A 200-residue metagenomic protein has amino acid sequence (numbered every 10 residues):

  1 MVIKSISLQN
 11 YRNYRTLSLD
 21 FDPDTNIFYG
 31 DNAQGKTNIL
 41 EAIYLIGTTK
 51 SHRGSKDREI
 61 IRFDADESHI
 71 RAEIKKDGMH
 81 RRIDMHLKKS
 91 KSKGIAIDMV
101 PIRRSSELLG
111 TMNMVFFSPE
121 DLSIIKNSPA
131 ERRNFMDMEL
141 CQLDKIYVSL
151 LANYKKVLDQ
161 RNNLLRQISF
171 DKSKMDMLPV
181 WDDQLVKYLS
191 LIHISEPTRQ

Functional and structural regions predicted by a protein language model:
M1-L45: Pre-Walker A-like glycine/lysine-rich segment at the N-terminus of P-loop NTPase domains
G30, R62, E196: Phosphate-coordinating loops and pocket residues in cytosolic domains that bind phosphorylated ligands
T48-S123, P129-E131, D137-Y147: Nucleotide-state sensing region of NTPase/ATPase domains
S123-I124, A130-P179: Long, charged N-terminal accessory/stalk domains
Q167, L185, L189-I192: Conserved NTP phosphate-binding and transfer environment spanning the P-loop NTPase/kinase superfamily
S190-Q200: Residue-level detector of conserved catalytic or cofactor/ligand-binding positions in enzyme active sites
